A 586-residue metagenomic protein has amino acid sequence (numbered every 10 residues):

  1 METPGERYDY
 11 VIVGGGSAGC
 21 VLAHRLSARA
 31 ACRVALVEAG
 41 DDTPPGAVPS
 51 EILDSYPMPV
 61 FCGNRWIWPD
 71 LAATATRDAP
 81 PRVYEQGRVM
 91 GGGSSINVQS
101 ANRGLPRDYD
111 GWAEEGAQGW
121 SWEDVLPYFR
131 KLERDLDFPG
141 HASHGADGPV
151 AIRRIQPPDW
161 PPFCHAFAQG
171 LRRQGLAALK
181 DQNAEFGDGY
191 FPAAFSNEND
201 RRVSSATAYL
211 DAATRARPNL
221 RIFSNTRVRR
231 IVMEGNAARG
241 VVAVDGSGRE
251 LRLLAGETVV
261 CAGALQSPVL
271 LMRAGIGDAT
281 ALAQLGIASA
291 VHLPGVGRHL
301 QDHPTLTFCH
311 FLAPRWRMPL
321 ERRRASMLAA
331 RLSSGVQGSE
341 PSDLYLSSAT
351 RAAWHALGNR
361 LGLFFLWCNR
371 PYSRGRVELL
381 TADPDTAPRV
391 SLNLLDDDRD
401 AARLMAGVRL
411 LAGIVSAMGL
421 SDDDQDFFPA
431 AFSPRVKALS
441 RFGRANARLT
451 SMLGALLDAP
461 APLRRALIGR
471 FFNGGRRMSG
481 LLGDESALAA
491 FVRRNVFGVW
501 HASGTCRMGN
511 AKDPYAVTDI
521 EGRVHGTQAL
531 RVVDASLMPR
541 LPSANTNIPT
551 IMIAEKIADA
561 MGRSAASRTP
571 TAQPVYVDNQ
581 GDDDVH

Functional and structural regions predicted by a protein language model:
M1-H586: N-terminal redox-cofactor-binding region of secreted/periplasmic oxidoreductases
